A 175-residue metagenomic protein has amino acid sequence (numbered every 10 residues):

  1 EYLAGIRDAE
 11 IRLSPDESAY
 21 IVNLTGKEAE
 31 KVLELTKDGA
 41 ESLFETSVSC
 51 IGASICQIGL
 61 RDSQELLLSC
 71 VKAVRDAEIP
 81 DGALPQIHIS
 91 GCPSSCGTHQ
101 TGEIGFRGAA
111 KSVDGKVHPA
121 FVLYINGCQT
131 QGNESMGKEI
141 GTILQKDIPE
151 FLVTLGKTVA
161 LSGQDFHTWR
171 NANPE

Functional and structural regions predicted by a protein language model:
E1-G115: Small-residue-enriched alpha-helical segments and adjacent helix-cap loops that form tight helix-helix packing
E1-I11, F151-T154, T158-L161, D165-E175: Long hydrophobic segments that form regular secondary structure
T25, T36, T46, T98-T101 (+5 more regions): Residue-identity detector for threonine
E28, S54-Q64, N126-S135, S162-R170: Noncatalytic linker/hinge segments flanking ATPase motor cores
G105-Q164: Mobile "lid/hinge" segments at catalytic clefts and subdomain interfaces of large enzymes
